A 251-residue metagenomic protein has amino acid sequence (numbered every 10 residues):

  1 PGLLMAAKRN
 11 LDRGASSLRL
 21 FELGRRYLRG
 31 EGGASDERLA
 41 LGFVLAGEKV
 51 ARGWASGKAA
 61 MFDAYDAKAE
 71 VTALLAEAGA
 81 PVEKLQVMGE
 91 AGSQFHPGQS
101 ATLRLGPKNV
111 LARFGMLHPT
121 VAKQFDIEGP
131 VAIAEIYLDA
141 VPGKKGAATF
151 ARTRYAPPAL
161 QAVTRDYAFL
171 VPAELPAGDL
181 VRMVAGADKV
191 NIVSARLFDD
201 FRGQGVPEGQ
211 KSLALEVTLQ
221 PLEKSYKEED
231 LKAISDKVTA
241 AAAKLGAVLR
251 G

Functional and structural regions predicted by a protein language model:
S16-G24, G30, A34-E37, G42 (+1 more regions): A carboxyl-terminal module marker
